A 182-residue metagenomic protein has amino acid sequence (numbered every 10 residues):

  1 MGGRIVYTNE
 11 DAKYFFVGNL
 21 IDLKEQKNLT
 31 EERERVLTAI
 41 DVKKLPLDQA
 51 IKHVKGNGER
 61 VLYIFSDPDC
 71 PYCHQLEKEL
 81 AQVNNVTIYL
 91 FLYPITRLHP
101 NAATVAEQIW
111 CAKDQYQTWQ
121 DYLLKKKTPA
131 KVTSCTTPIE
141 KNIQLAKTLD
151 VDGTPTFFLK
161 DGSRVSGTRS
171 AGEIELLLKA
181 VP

Functional and structural regions predicted by a protein language model:
M1-D41: N-terminal targeting signals for export/organelle localization
M1-F16, K125-P182: C-terminal cap of thioredoxin/glutaredoxin-like
V17, D22-E25, H53, I95 (+2 more regions): Generic structural "secondary-structure junction" signal
E34, A106-W110, Q120, E140 (+1 more regions): Generic detector of well-ordered alpha-helical segments enriched in charged/polar residues, highlighting helical
T38, N101-V105, Q115, P138 (+2 more regions): Alpha-helical structural motif
D41-R60, Q82: A short beta-strand-turn-helix
V54-L62, H99, Q108, A112-Q115 (+2 more regions): Solvent-exposed, well-ordered amphipathic alpha-helical segments that flank/support binding or catalytic loops
E59-C135, K147-D152: Structural alpha/beta surface segment adjacent to cysteine/selenocysteine redox centers across thiol/disulfide enzymes
